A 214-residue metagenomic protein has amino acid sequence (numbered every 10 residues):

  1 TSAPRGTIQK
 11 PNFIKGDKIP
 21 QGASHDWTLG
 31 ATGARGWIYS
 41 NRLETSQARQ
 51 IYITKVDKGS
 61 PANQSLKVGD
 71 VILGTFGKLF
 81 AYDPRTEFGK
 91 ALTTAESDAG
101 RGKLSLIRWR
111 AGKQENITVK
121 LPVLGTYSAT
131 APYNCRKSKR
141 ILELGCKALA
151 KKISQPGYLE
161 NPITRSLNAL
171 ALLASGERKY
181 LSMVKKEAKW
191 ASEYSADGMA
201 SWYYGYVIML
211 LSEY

Functional and structural regions predicted by a protein language model:
S2-D57, T118-A129: PDZ/PDZ-like peptide-tail recognition elements
P4-P11, L121-Y214: Preference for long, amphipathic alpha-helical scaffolds in soluble/luminal domains and all-alpha bundles
S24, S46-I51, K67-V68, A99-K103 (+3 more regions): Extracytoplasmic
V56-G59, G77-K78, W109-K113, K120-L124 (+1 more regions): Solvent-exposed coil/turn segments that connect beta secondary-structure elements in extracytoplasmic/periplasmic
D57-V71: PDZ/PDZ-like domain micro-motif
S60-P61, E87-F88, K185-W190: Post-signal peptide N-terminal segment of secreted/secretory-pathway proteins
G74-I107: PDZ domains, with a preference for the canonical peptide-binding region formed by the helix
E87-A91, W109-N134: Long, contiguous interaction/recruitment modules in multidomain scaffold/adaptor proteins
